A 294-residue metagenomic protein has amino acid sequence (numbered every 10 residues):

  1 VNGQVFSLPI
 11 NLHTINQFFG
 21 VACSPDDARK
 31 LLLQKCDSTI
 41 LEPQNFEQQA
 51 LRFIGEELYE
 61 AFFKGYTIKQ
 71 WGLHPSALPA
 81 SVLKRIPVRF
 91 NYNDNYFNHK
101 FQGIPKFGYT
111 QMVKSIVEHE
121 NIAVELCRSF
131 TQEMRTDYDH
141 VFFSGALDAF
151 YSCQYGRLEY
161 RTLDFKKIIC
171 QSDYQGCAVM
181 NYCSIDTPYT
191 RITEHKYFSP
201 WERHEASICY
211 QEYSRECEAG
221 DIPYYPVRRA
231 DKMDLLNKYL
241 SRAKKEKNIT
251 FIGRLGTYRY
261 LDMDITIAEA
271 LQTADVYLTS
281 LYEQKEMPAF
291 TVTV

Functional and structural regions predicted by a protein language model:
N2-G3, S199: Short acidic-glycine loop/turn motifs at beta-strand connectors
Q4, T14-Y138: Active-site/ligand-binding neighborhood in enzyme catalytic cores
L8-I10: Short capping micro-motif at the N-terminus of alpha-helices
H13, T193-V294: Conserved flavin/dinucleotide-binding core of flavoenzymes
V82-R89, Y155, D262-T273: Surface-exposed flexible segments
I104, V141, I249-I252: Short glycine- and Lys/Arg-enriched binding-loop motifs that mark or flank ligand-binding interfaces
V124-L126, F143, F251: A structural signal for the hydrophobic beta-strands that form the central parallel beta-sheet of Rossmann-like
R128-K238, R242: Mid-domain catalytic core of redox enzymes that form a hydrophobic substrate pocket/lid adjacent to a catalytic redox
